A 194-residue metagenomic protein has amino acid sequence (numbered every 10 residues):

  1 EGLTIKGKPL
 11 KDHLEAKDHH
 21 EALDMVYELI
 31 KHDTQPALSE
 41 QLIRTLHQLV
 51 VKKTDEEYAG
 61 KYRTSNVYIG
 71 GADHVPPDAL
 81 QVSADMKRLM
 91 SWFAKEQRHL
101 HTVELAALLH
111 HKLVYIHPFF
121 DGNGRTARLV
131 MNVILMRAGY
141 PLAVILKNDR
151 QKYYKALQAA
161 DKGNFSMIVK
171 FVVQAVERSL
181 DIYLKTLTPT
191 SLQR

Functional and structural regions predicted by a protein language model:
E1-D121, R125-R194: FIC/Doc superfamily catalytic core
